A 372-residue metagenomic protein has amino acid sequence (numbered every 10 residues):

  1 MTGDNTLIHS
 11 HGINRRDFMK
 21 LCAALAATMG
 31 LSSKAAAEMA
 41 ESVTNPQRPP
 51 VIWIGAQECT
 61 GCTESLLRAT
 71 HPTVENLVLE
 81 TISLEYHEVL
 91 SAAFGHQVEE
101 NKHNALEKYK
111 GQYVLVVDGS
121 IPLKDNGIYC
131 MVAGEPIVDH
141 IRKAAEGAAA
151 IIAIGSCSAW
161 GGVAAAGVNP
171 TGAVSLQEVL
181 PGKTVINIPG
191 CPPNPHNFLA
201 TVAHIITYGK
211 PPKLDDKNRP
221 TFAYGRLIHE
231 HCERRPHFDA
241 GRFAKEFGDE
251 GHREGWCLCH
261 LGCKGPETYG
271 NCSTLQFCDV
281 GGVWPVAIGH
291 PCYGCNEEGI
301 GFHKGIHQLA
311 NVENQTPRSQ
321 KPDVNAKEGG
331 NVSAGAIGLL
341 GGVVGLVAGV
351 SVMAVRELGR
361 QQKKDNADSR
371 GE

Functional and structural regions predicted by a protein language model:
M1-I13, A367-G371: N-terminal secretory signal peptides
D17-M39: N-terminal export signals
M19, A37-I141, A348, Q361-D368: Extended, subdomain-level signal for the structured scaffold at the beginning of enzyme domains
Q57-T63, S156, W160, E233 (+2 more regions): Local cysteine-cluster metal-coordination motifs and their immediate loop/turn environment, predominantly Fe-S cluster
P195-H196, A203-F277: A conserved mid-domain beta-alpha-beta active-site/ligand-binding segment of alpha/beta enzyme cores
G209, E250-G251, L275-P285, I306-P317: Short cysteine/histidine-rich metal-coordination sites, predominantly Zn2+-binding motifs
K327-L340: Juxtamembrane/start-of-transmembrane alpha-helix segments at the extracytoplasmic/lumenal side of membrane anchors
V344-E357: Alpha-helical transmembrane segments
